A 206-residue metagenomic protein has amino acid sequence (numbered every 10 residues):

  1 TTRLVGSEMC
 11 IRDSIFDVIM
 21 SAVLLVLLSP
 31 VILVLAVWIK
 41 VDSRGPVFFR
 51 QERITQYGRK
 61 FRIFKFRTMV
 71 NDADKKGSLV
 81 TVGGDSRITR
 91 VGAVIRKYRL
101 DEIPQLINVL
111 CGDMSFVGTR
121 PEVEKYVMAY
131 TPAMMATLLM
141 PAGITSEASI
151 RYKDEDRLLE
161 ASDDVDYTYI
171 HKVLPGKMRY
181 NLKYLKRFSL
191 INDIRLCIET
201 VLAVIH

Functional and structural regions predicted by a protein language model:
T1-I11: Single conserved hydrophobic/aromatic residue that forms the stacking wall/gate of nucleotide- or nucleobase-binding
R12, F16, I63, G84-I88 (+3 more regions): Alpha-helical membrane-protein architecture signal
R12-F48, L190, C197-L202, H206: Transmembrane helix and adjacent juxtamembrane "hinge" segments in multi-pass inner-membrane proteins
F49-R87, A148-L174: Short, glycine-rich, amphipathic interfacial segments at transmembrane boundaries or analogous
V91-Y98, L182-K186: Short, well-ordered beta-strand elements within core beta-sheets of diverse protein domains
A93-D113: Short, conserved beta-strand/loop elements in beta-sheet-dominated catalytic cores that frequently flank divalent-metal
I107-H206: Hydrophobic structural segments characteristic of membrane proteins
